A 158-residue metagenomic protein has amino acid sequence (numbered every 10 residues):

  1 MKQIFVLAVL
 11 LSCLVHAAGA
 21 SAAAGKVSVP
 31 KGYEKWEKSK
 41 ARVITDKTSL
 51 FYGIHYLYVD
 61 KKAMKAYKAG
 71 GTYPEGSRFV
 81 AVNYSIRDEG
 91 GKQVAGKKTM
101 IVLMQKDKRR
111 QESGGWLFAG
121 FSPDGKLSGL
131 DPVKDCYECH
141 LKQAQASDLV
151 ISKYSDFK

Functional and structural regions predicted by a protein language model:
V6-H16: Bacterial N-terminal signal peptides
L14-A24: Sec/Tat signal peptide C-region and signal peptidase I cleavage site
A23-G53, A66-K158: Sequence context surrounding c-type heme c attachment/ligation sites in exported
L57-K62: Sequence-specific dsDNA recognition surfaces
